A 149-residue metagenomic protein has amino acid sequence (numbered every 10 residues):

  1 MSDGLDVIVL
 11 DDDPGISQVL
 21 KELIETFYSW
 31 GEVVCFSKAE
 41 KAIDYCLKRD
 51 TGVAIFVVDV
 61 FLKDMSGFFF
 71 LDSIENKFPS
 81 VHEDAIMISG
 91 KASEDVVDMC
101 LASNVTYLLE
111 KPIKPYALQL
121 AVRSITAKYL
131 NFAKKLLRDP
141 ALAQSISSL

Functional and structural regions predicted by a protein language model:
P14-F36: Two-component/phosphorelay signaling modules centered on CheY-like receiver
C35-I55: Acidic, metal-coordinating helix/loop segments flanking the phosphotransfer/catalytic sites of two-component signaling
K38, S66-F69: Acidic catalytic/metal-coordinating carboxylates
D44, F68-V81: Short amphipathic alpha-helix used as the core "switch/output" element in two-component signaling
F69, H82, A92-Y107: Alpha4 helix (beta4-alpha4-beta5 surface) of REC/receiver domains from two-component response regulators
I113-V122: C-terminal output helix
R123, A127-L149: CheY-like receiver
